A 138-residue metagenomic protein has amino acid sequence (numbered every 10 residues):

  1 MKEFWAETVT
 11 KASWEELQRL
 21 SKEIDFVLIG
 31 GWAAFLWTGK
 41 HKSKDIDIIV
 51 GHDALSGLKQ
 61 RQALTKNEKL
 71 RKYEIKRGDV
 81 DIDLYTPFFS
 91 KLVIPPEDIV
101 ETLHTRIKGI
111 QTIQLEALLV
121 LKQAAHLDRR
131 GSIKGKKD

Functional and structural regions predicted by a protein language model:
M1-D138: Compositionally biased terminal segments of proteins
